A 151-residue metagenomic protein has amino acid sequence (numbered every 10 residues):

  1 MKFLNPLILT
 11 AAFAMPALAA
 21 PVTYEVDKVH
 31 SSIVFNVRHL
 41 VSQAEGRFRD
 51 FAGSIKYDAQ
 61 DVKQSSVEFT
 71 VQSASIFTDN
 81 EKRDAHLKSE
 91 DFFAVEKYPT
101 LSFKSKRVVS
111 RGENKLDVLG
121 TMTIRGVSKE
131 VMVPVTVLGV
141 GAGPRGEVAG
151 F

Functional and structural regions predicted by a protein language model:
K2-L9: Sec-dependent signal peptide recognition, specifically the positively charged N-region followed immediately by
A14-P16: N-terminal signal peptide c-region/cleavage motif recognized by signal peptidases
L18-F151: Low-complexity, acidic/polar, glycine-enriched regions of mature
